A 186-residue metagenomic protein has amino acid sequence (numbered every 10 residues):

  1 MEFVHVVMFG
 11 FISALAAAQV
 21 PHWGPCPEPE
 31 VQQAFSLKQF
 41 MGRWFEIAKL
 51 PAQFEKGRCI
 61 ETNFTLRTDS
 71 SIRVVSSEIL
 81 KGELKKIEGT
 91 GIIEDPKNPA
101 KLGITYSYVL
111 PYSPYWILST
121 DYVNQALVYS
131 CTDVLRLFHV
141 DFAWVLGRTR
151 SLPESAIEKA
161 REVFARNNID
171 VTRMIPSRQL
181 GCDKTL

Functional and structural regions predicted by a protein language model:
E2-L186: A beta-rich soluble binding module of mature secreted/lumenal proteins
